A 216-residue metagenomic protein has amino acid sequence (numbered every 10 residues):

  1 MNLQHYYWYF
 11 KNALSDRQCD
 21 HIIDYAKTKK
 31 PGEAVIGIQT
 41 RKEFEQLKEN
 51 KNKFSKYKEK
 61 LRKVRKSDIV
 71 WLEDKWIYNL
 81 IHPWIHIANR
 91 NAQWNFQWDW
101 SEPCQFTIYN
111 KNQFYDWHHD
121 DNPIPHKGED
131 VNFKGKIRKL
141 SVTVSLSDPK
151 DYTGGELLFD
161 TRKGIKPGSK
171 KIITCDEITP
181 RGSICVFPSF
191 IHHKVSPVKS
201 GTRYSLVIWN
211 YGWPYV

Functional and structural regions predicted by a protein language model:
M1-V186, F190-V216: Fe(II)/2-oxoglutarate oxygenase catalytic core
